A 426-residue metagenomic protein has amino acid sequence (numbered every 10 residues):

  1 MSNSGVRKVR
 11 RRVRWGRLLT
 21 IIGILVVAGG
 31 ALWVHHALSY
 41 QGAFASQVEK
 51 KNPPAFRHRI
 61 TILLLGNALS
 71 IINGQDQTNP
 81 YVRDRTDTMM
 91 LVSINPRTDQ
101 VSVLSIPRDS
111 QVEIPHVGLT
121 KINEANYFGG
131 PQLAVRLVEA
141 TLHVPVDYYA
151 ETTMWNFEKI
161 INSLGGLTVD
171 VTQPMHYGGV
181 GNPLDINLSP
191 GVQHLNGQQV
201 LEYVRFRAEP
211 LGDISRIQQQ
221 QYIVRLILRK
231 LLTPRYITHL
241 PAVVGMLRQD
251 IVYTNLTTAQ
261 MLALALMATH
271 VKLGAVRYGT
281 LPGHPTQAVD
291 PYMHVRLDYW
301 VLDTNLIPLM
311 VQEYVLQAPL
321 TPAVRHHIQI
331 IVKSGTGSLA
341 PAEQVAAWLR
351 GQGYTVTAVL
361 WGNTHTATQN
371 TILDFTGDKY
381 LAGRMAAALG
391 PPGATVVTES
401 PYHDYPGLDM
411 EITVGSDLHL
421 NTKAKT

Functional and structural regions predicted by a protein language model:
S2-T426: Non-catalytic, solvent-exposed segments at the cell envelope interface
